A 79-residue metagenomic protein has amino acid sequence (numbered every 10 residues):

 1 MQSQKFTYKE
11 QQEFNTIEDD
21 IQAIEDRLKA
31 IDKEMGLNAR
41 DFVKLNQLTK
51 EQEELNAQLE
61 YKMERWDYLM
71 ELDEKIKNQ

Functional and structural regions predicted by a protein language model:
M1-Q79: Charged, heptad-repeat coiled-coil alpha-helices that serve as long linker/dimerization "arms" in large NTP-dependent
